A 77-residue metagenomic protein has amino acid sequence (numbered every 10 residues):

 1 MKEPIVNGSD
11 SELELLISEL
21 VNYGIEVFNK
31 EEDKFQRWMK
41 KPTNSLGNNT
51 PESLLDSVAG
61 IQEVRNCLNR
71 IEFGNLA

Functional and structural regions predicted by a protein language model:
M1-A77: Non-transmembrane "mature" sequence context
